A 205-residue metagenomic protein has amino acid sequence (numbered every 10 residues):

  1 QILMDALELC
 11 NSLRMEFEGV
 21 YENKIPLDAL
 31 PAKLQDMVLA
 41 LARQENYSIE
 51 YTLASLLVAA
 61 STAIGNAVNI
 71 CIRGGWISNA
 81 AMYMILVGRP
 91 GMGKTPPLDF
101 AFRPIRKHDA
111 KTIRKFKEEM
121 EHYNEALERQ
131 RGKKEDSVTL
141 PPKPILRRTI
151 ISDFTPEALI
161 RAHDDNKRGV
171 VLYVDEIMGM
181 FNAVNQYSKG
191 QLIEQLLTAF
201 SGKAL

Functional and structural regions predicted by a protein language model:
I2-L205: Phosphate-handling catalytic cores of nucleic-acid transaction enzymes
